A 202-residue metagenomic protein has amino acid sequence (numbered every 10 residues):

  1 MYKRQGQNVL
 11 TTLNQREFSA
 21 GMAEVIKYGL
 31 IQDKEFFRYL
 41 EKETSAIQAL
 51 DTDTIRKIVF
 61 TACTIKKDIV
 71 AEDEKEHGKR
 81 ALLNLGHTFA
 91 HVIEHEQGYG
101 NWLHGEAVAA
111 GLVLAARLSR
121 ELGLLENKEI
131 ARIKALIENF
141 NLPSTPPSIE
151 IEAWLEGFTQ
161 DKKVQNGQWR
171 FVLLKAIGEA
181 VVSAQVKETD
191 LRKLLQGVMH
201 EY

Functional and structural regions predicted by a protein language model:
K3, D51, E74-K75, K163-Q165: Solvent-exposed alpha-helices and their adjacent loops that cap or buttress functional pockets in soluble metabolic
K3-A46: A glycine/threonine-rich phosphate-anchoring loop and its flanking beta-alpha core in nucleotide/phosphate-binding
R4, N8, N84, L173-L174: Short beta-strand segments
T11, G78, V198-Y202: Double-stranded RNA-binding/processing signature
T12-F18, T52-D53, N101-H104, V164: Structural motif
A23, L124-Y202: C-terminal charged capping/lid subdomain of soluble metabolic enzymes
R38-E152: Active-site segments that bind and position negatively charged phosphate/pyrophosphate groups
